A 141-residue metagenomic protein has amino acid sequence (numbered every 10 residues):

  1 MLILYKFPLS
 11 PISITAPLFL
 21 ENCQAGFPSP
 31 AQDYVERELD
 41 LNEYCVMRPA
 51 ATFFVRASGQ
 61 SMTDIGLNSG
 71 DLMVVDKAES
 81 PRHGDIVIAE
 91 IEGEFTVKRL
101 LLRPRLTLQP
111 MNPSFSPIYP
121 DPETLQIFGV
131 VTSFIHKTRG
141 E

Functional and structural regions predicted by a protein language model:
M1-T63, H83, E94-F95, L102 (+3 more regions): Short, positionally conserved secondary-structure boundary motifs
L67-N68, P81: Short, well-ordered loop/turn sites that connect or cap secondary structure elements
G70-D71, D85: Structural motif
E90, V97: Compact nucleic-acid interaction/catalytic patches
T107-P113: Catalytic Cys-His active-site segments of thiol-dependent hydrolases/isopeptidases
S116-D121, Q126-F134: C-terminal structural segments of small proteins and small subunits
